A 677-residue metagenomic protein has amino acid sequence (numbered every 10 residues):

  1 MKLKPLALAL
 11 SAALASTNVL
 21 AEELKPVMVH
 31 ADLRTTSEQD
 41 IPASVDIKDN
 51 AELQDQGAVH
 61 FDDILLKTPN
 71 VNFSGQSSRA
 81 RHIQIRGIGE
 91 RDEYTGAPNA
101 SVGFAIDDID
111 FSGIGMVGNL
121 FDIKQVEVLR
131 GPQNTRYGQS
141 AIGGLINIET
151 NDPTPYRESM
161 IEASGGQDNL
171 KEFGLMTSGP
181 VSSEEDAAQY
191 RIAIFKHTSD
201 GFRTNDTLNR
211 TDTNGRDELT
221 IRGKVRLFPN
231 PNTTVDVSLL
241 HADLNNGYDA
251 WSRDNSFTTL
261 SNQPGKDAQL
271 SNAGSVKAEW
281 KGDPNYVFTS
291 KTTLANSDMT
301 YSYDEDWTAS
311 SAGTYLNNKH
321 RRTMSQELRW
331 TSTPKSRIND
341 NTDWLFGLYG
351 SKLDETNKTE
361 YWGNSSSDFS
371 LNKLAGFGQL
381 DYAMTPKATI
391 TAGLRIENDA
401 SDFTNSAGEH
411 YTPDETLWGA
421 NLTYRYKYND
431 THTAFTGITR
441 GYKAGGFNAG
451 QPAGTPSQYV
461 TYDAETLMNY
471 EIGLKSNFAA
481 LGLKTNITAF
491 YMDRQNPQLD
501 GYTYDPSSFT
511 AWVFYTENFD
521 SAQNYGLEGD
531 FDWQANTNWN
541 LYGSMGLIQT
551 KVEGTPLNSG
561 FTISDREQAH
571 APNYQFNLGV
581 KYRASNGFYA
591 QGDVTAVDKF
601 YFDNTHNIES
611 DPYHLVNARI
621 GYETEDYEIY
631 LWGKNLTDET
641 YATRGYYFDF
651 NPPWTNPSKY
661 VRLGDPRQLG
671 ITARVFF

Functional and structural regions predicted by a protein language model:
P26-V27, A596-Y601, Y622-F677: C-terminal beta-signal and adjacent terminal beta-strands/loops of Gram-negative outer-membrane beta-barrel proteins
F61-D62, H82-Q84, A105, Q125-V128 (+2 more regions): N-terminal periplasmic accessory domains that precede and gate Gram-negative outer-membrane beta-barrel machines
E93-Y94, S101-P132, T461: Short acidic/polar hinge/loop motifs at secondary-structure boundaries that mediate gating or recognition
Y94, D243-S256, K352-T356, A400 (+7 more regions): Surface-exposed extracellular loop regions of Gram-negative outer-membrane beta-barrel proteins, predominantly
N147, T154-R157, S164-N169, M176-K266 (+3 more regions): Periplasmic-side early beta-strands and strand-to-turn transitions of outer-membrane beta-barrels
V225-P231, L240, N341, Y349 (+5 more regions): Structural signature of Gram-negative outer-membrane beta-barrels, strongest in the C-terminal barrel of TonB-dependent
K277-K281, V287-D306, K427, T433-T439 (+4 more regions): Membrane-embedded beta-barrel scaffold of Gram-negative outer-membrane proteins
L345-G347, P386-I390, N398, Y491-D493 (+2 more regions): Gram-negative outer-membrane beta-barrel transporters
